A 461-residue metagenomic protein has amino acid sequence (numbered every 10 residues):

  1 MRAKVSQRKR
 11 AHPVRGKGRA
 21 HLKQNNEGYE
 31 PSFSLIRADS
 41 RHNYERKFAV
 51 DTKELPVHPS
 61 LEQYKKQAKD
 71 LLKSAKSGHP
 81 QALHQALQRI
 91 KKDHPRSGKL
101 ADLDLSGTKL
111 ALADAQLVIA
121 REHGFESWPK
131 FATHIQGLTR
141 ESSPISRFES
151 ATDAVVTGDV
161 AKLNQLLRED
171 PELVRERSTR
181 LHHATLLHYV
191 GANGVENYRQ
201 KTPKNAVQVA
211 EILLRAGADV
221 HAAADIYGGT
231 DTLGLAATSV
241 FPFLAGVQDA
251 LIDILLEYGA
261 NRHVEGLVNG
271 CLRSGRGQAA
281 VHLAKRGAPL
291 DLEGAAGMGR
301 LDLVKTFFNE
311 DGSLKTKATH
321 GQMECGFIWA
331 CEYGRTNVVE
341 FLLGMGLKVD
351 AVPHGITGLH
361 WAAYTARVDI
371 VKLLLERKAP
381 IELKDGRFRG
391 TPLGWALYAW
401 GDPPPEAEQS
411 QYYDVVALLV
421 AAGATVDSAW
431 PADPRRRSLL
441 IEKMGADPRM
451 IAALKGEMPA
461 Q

Functional and structural regions predicted by a protein language model:
F33-A49: Short, Lys/Arg-enriched N-terminal segments with co-localized hydrophobic residues within the first ~10-30 amino acids
E45-N164: Intrinsically disordered, low-complexity eukaryotic regions enriched in glycine, serine and charged residues
T139-S150, E257, H263-L267, R276-M298 (+4 more regions): Ankyrin-repeat-protein effector appendages
S143-D153, R175-N197, A222-P242, H263-R273 (+5 more regions): Ankyrin-repeat boundary/"N-cap" motif
K162, N205-V209, V247-L251, Q278-A279 (+5 more regions): Conserved ankyrin/ankyrin-like repeat signature
L167-E172, A210-D219, I252-N261, H282-A288 (+5 more regions): Ankyrin repeat domain, specifically the short helix-to-loop turn at the C-terminus of the second helix of each repeat
G194-A206, T238-Q248, D402-Y412: Short coil/turn connectors between adjacent alpha-helices in alpha-solenoid helical repeat scaffolds
